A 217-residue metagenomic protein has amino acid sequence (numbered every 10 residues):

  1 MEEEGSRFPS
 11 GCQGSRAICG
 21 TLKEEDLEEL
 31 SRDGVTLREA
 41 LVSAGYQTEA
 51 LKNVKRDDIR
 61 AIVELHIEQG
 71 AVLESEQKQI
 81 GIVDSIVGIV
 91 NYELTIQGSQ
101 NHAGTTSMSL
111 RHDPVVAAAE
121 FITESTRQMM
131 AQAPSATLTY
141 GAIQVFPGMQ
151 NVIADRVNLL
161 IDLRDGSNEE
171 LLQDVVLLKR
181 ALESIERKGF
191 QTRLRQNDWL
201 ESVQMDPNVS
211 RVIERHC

Functional and structural regions predicted by a protein language model:
E3, R7-N168: Midchain, well-structured core segments that form catalytic/ion-binding scaffolds
T106-S109, Q173, M205: Short, solvent-exposed loop/turn segments at secondary-structure boundaries
A117, L177, N208, V212: Charged catalytic carboxylate motif
E124-Q128, A181, H216: Generic, well-ordered alpha-helical scaffold segments in large soluble proteins
Q173-E183: Short amphipathic alpha-helices in soluble, non-transmembrane regions that often serve as interface/regulatory elements
I185-Q196: Conserved short beta-strand edge segments in small beta-sheet-based binding/regulatory domains
R195-C217: An extended, acidic, His-containing surface patch that forms the Zn2+-binding/catalytic region of metallohydrolases
